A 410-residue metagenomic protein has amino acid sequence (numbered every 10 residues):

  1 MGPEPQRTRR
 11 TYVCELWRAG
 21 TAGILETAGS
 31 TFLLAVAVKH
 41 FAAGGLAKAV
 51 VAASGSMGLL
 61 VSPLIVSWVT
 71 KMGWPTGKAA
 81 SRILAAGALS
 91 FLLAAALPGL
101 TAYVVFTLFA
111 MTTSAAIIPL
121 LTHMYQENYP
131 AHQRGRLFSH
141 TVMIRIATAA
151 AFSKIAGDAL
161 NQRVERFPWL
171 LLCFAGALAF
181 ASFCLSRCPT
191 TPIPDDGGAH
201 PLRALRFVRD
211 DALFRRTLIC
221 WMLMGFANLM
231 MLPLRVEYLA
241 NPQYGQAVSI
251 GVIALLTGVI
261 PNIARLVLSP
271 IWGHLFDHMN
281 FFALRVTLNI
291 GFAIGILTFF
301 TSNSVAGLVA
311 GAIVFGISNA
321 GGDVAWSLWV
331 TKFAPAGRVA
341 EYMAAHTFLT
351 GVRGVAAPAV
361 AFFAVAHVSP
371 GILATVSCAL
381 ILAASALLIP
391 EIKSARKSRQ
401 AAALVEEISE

Functional and structural regions predicted by a protein language model:
M1-L60, L213-T257: Helix-loop boundary and gating motifs at the non-cytosolic
M1-R9, T191-I219, L404-E410: Juxtamembrane intracellular "pre-TM" segments in multi-pass secondary transporters
C14-T27, T31, V51-V66, S81-L84 (+6 more regions): Substrate-agnostic recognition of the 12-TM MFS/MFS-like secondary transporter fold
K78-L93, A175, A283-T298, C378: Structural signature of the two symmetry-related core transmembrane helices
A94-T107, F300-G311: Helix-loop junctions at membrane interfaces in 12-TM secondary transporters
P168-S186, I372-P390: Symmetry-related core transmembrane helices of the 12-TM Major Facilitator Superfamily/SLC fold
S182-G198, I389-A402: Helix-loop junctions on the cytosolic side of multi-pass membrane transporters, especially the intracellular loop
F282-D323: C-terminal transmembrane helical hairpin of 12-TM major facilitator-type secondary transporters
